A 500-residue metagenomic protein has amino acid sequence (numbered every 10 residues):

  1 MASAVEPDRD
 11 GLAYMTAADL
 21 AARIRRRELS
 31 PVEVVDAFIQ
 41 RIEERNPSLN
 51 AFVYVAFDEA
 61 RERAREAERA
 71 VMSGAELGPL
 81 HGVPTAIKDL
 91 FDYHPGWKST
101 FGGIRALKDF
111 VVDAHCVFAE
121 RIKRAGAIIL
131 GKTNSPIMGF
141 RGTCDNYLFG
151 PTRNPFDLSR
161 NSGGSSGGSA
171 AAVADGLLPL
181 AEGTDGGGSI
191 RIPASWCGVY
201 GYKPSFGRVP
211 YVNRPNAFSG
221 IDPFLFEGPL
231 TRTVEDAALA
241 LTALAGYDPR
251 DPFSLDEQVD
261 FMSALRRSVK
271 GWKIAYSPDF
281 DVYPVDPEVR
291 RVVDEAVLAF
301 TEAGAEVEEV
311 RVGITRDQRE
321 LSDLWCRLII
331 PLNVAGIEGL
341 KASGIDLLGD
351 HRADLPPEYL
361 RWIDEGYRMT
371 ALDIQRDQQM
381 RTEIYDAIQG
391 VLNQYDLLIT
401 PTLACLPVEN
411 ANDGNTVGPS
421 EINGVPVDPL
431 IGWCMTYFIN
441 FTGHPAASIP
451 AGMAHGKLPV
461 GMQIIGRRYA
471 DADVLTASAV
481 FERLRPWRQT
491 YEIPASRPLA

Functional and structural regions predicted by a protein language model:
A2-G187, L298, A303, G390-L392: Gly/Ser-rich catalytic/binding loops embedded in alpha/beta enzyme cores
D8, H81-R105, R266-S277, L328-Q389 (+3 more regions): Short helix-loop capping/hinge segments that flank enzyme active sites or metal/cofactor-binding pockets
L20-R26, A86, A106-F110, L225-R232 (+2 more regions): Short, well-ordered beta-strand elements within core beta-sheets of diverse protein domains
E28-D36, R65, C116, P287-G313 (+2 more regions): Acyltransferase
E44, R124, A174-Y283, R290-E306 (+4 more regions): Structural helix-boundary/capping segments
N50, P252-Q258, K273, S277-D279 (+3 more regions): Flexible, acidic loop-helix segments that line cofactor/substrate-binding pockets
G103, F253-E257, L324-R327, R376 (+1 more regions): Short, surface-exposed loop/helix-turn segments at secondary-structure junctions that function as lids/hinges flanking
